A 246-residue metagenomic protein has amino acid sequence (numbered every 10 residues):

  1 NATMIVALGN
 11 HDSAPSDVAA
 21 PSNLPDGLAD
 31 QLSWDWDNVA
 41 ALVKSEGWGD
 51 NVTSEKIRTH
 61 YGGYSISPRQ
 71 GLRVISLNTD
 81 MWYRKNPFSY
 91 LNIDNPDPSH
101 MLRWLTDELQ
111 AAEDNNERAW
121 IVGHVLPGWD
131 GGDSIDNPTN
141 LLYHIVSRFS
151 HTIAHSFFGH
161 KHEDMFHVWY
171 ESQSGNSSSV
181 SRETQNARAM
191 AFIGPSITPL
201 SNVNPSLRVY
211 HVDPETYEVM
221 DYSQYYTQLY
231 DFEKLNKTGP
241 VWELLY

Functional and structural regions predicted by a protein language model:
N1-P21: Core catalytic region of metal-dependent phosphoesterases/phosphodiesterases, especially metallo-beta-lactamase-like
A2-T3, H151, N186-A189: A short helix->loop->beta-strand "cap" motif at the edges of active sites that frequently abuts
G9, L77, L105, I121 (+3 more regions): Divalent metal-coordination and catalytic microenvironments
N10-S13, L126-P127, F157-D164, P195-T198: Catalytic metal-binding/acid-base residues of hydrolase active sites
S16-A19, D130-I135, M165-Y170, V203-P205: A short acidic (Asp/Glu
V18-D35, G132-V146, S174-S178, F192: Short, electropositive alpha-helical surface patch
G27-A111, N115, E163-Y246: Metal-dependent phosphoesterase/phosphodiesterase active-site architecture
R84-R103, Q110-F158, V168: Active-site-proximal segments of metal-dependent phosphoesterases and phosphodiesterases across multiple
